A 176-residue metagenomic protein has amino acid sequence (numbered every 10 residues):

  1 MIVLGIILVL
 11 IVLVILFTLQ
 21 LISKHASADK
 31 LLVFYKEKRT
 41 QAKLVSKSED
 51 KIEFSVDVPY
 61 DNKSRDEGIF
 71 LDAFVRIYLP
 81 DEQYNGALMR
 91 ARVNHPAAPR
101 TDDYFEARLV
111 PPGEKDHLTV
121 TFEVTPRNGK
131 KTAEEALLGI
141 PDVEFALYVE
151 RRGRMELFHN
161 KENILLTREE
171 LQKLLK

Functional and structural regions predicted by a protein language model:
M1-Y35: N-terminal signal-anchor transmembrane alpha helix of single-pass membrane proteins, serving as the membrane-anchoring
V3-G5, H95-Y104, R108-P112, L138-I140 (+1 more regions): Acidic, serine/threonine- and proline-rich intrinsically disordered appendage/tail regions
L21-P111: N-terminal topogenic membrane-targeting module
E37-R39, V45-K51, K115, T125 (+1 more regions): Beta-rich interaction modules in large eukaryotic scaffold/regulatory proteins
F54, D116-L118, P141: Hydrophobic core residues within well-ordered beta-strands of beta-rich domains
P59-K63, Y78, E123-R127, Y148-R152: Solvent-exposed residues in well-ordered beta-strands and their adjoining turns, especially edge/terminal strands
D72-P80, E114-V124, L175-K176: Short, highly charged low-complexity linear segments
L109-L137: Low-complexity, intrinsically disordered segments enriched in Ser/Thr together with acidic residues
